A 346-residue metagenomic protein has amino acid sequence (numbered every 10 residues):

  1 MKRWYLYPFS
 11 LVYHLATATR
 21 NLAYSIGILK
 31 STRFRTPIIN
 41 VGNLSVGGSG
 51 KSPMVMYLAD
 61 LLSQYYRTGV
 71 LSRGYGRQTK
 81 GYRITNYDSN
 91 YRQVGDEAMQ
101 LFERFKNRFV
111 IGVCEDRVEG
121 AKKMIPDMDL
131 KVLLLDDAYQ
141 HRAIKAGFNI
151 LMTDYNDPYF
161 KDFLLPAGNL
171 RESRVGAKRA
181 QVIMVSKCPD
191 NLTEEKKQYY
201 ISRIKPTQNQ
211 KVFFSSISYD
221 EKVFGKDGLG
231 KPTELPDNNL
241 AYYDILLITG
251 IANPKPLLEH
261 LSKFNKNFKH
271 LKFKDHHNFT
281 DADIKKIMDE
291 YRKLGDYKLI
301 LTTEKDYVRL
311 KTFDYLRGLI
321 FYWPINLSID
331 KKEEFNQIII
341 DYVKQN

Functional and structural regions predicted by a protein language model:
M1, P158-Y297: C-terminal accessory "lid"/substrate-recognition subdomains
M1-A16: Charged, amphipathic alpha-helical linker segments immediately N-terminal to NTP-binding catalytic cores
V12, S52, L101, D136 (+4 more regions): Residue-level signal for inorganic ion chemistry
N21-Y87, D190-N191: Walker A (P-loop) phosphate-binding motif
G69-L71, L151, D244-I248: Conserved beta-strand elements of the Class I
Y75-Q208: Phosphate/Mg2+-binding loops and adjacent switch elements in nucleotide/diphosphate-handling enzyme cores
D220, K274-N278, R317-N346: Short, flexible loop segments at boundaries between secondary-structure elements
K298-K305: Acidic beta-strand-to-loop metal/phosphate-binding motif
